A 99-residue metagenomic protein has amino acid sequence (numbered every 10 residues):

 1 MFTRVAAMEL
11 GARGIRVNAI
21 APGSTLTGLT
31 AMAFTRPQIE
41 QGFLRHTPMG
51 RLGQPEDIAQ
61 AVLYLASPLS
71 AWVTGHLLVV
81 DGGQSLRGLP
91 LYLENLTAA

Functional and structural regions predicted by a protein language model:
M1, A19, Q38-L69, V73 (+1 more regions): C-terminal helical subdomain
M1-E9: Conserved catalytic helix of short-chain dehydrogenase/reductases
M8-A12, A71: Alpha-helical segment proximal to the catalytic Tyr-Lys
A12, P22, S67, L91: Short, conserved catalytic or interaction motifs in soluble domains
R13, N18, H76: Rossmann-like NAD(H)/NADP(H) cofactor-binding core
A21-M32: Short, flexible catalytic-loop segment of classical short-chain dehydrogenase/reductase
T74-A99: Short C-terminal tail/terminal secondary-structure segment of NAD(P)H-dependent dehydrogenase/reductase domains
